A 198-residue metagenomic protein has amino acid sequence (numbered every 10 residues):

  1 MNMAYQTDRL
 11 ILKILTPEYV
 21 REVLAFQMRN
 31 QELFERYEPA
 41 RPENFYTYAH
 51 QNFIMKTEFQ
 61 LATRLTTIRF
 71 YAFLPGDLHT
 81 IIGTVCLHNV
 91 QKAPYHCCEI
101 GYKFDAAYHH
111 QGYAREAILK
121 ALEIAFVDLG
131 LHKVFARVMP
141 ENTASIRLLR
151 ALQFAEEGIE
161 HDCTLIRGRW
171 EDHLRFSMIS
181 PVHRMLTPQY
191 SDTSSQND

Functional and structural regions predicted by a protein language model:
M1-E22, F26-R36, R69-D198: Acyl-donor (CoA/ACP) binding surface of acyl/acetyltransferases
E35-K56: Conserved GNAT-fold acetyl-CoA-binding loop/helix
E43, K56-Y71: A short helix-loop-beta-strand connector motif used in the catalytic cores of GNAT acetyltransferases and, in some
